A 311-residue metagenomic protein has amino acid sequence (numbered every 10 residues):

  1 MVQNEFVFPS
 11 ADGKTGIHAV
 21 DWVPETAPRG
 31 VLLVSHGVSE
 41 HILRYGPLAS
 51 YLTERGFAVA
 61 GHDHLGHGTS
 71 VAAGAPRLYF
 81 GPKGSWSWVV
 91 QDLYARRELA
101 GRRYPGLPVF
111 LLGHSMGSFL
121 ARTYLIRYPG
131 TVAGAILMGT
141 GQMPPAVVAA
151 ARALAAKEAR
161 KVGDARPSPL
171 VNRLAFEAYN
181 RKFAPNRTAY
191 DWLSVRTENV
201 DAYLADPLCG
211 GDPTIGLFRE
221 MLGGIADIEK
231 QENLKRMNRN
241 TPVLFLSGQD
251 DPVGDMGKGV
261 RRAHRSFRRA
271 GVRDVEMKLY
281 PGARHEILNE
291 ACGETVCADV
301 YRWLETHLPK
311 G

Functional and structural regions predicted by a protein language model:
M1-T26: N-terminal cap/lid segment of alpha/beta-hydrolase-fold proteins
L32, H36-E40, S115-M116, Q249-D250: Active-site glycine-rich loops that stabilize anionic/oxyanionic intermediates across multiple enzyme folds
A49-A75: Conserved alpha/beta-hydrolase
G81-R102: Alpha/beta-hydrolase active-site loop
Y104-S115: Alpha/beta-hydrolase fold nucleophile elbow
A121-L208: Alpha/beta-hydrolase-fold enzymes
F245-S247: Short beta-strand/loop motif that positions the catalytic acidic residue of the alpha/beta-hydrolase fold
R268-A270, D274-G311: Catalytic active-site module of serine/aspartate enzymes centered on a nucleophile-bearing elbow/loop
